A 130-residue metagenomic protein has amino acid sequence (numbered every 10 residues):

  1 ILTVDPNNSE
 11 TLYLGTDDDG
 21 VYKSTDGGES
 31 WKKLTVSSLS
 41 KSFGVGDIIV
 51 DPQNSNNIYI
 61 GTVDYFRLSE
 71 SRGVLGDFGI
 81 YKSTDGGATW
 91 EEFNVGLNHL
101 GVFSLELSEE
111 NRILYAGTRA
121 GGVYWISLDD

Functional and structural regions predicted by a protein language model:
I1-D130: Extracellular glycan-interacting surfaces
